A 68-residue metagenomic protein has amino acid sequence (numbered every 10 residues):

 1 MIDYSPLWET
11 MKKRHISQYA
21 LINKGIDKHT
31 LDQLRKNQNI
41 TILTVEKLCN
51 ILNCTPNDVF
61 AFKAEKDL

Functional and structural regions predicted by a protein language model:
M1-Y19: A short, Lys/Arg-rich alpha-helix, primarily the initiator
M11, I22, C49: The alpha-helix within a helix-turn-helix
H15-D32: Short alpha-helical DNA-recognition segment
Q18, I42-V45, P56: Helix-turn-helix DNA-binding elements, focusing on the entry/boundary residues of the two helices that contact DNA
G25, R35, K63: DNA major-groove recognition helix of helix-turn-helix
T30-Q33, T44, D58: Residue-level recognition of specific faces of alpha-helices
N37-N50: Short, basic-rich loop-to-helix N-cap that marks the start of a DNA-contacting helix
N53-L68: Short C-terminal boundary/hinge segments that cap the last helix of small helical domains
